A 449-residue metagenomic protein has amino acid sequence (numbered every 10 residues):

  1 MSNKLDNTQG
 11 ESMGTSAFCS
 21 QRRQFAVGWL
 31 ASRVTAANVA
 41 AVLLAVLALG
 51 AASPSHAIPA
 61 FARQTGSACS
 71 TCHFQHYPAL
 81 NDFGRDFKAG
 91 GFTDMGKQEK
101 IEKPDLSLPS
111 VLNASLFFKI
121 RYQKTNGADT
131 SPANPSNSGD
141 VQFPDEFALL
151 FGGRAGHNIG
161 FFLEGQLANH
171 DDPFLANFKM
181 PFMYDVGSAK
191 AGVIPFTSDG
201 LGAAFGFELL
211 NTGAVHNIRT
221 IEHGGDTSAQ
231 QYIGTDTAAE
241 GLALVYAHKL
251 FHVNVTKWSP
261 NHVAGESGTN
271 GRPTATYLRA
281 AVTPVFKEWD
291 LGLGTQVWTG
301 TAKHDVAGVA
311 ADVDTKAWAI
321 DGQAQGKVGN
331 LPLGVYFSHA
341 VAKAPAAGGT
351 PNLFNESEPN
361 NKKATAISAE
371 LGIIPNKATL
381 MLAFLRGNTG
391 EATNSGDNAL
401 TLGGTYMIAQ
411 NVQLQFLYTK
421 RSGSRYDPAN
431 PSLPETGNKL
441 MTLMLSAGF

Functional and structural regions predicted by a protein language model:
G66-H76: The canonical Cys-X-X-Cys-His
A68, E435-F449: Outer-membrane beta-barrel "beta-signal"
T71, S115, G160-F162, K190-I194 (+9 more regions): Residue-level detector of the transmembrane beta-barrel scaffold of outer-membrane proteins
Y77-N81, L112-T125, T130, N134-V263 (+5 more regions): Outer membrane beta-barrel
I101-S107, A155, P181-S188, H248-L250 (+9 more regions): Outer-membrane beta-barrel proteins
R121-G127, Q166-H170, S198-G202, W258-E266 (+4 more regions): Sequence/structural signature of outer-membrane beta-barrel proteins
G271, E288-L402, Y406: Detector for outer-membrane/organellar transmembrane beta-barrel domains, recognizing the amphipathic beta-strand
